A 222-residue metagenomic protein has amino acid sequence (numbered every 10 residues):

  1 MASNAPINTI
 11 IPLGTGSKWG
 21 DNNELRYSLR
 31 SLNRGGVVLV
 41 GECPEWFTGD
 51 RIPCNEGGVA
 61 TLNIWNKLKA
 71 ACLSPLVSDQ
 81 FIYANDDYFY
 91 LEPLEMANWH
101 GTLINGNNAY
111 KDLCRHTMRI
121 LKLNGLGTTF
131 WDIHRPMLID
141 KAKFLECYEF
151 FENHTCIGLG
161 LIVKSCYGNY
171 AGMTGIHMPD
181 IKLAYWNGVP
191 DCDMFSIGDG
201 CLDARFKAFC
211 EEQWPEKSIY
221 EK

Functional and structural regions predicted by a protein language model:
M1-V59, Y167, T174, I197-E216 (+1 more regions): N-terminal anchoring/stem segment of glycosyltransferases
K18-W19, E45-G49, F89-L94, N98-H100 (+4 more regions): Short catalytic/ligand-binding loop motif for oxyanion handling, primarily in non-cytosolic enzymes, centered on
V37, E45-A70, M96-I104, D191-I197: Active-site regions of enzymes building and remodeling cell-envelope glycoconjugates
T61-L68, Y88, L159-S165: Conserved glycosyltransferase catalytic-site signature
L68-Q80: Active-site nucleotide-sugar/metal-binding loop of Leloir-type enzymes
D79-L91: Short beta-strand-to-loop acidic/aromatic patch adjacent to the donor-nucleotide binding site
L91-K122: Conserved donor-nucleotide/metal-binding helix-loop-beta segment in metal-dependent transferases, i.e., the alpha-helix
R115-L202: Catalytic core and acceptor-binding pocket of nucleotide-sugar-dependent glycosyltransferases
